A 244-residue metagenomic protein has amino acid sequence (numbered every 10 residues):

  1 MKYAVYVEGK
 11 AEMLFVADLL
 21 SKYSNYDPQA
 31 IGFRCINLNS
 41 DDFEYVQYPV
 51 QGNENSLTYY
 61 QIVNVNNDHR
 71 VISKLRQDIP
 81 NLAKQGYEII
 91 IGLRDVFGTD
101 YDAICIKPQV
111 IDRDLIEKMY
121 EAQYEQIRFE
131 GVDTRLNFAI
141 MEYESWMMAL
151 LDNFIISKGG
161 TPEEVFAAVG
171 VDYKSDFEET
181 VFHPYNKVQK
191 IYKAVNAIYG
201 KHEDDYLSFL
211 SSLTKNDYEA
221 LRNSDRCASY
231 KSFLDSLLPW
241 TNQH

Functional and structural regions predicted by a protein language model:
M1-K74: Domain-level signal for Mg2+-assisted phosphodiester chemistry and nucleotide/NA-binding surfaces in nucleic-acid
K2, G86-I89, D133: A general structural motif
N25-Y26, G86, F129: Secondary-structure boundary elements
D41-V46, R70-V71, M141-W146, K215-Y218: A short acidic, often aromatic-flanked loop/helix-cap motif at beta-alpha or helix-coil junctions that lines enzyme
V50-E125: A basic- and aromatic-enriched beta-loop-alpha substructure that forms the phosphate/nucleotide- and DNA/RNA-contacting
L93-G200: Activity-critical C-terminal alpha-helical subdomain
F166-H244: Extended, basic/helix-rich recognition subdomains
